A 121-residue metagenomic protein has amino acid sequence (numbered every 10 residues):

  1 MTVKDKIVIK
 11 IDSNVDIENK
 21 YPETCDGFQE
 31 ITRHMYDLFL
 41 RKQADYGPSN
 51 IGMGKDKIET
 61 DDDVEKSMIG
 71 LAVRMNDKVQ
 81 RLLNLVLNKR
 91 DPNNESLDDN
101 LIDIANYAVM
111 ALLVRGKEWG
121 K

Functional and structural regions predicted by a protein language model:
T2-K121: Intrinsically disordered, low-complexity regulatory regions that flank transcription factor DNA-binding cores
